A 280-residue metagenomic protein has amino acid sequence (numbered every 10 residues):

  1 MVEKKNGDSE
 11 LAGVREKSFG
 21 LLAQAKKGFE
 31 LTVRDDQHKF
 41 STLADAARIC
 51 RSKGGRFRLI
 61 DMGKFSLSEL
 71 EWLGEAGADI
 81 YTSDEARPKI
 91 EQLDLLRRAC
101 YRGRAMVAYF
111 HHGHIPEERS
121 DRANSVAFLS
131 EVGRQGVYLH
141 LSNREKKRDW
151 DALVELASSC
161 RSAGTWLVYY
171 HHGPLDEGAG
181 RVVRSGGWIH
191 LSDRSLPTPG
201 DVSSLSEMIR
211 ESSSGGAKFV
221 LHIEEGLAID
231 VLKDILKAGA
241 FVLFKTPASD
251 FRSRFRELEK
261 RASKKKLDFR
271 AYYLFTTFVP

Functional and structural regions predicted by a protein language model:
G7-K39, I49: N-terminal segments that cap or nucleate solenoid repeat domains
V14-R15, Q37-S41, G63-L67, R87-E91 (+6 more regions): Short, solvent-exposed loop/turn at the beta-strand->alpha-helix junction within individual leucine-rich repeat
R15-A25, L70-L73, S125-V132, A179-V182: Alpha/beta enzyme core
K27-F29, C50-S52, G74-I80, C100-M106 (+5 more regions): Glycine-enriched alpha-helix->loop->beta-strand junction motifs that scaffold or abut catalytic
L31-Q37, F57-G63, T82-A86, Y109-G113 (+6 more regions): Concave beta-strand-loop units of leucine-rich repeat
A46: Conserved, mostly hydrophobic/aromatic
S68-L70, N124, F128, E177-R181 (+1 more regions): Catalytic cores of alpha/beta
R184-K245: Intrinsically disordered, low-complexity segments enriched in Gly and acidic/Ser/Thr residues that form flexible
